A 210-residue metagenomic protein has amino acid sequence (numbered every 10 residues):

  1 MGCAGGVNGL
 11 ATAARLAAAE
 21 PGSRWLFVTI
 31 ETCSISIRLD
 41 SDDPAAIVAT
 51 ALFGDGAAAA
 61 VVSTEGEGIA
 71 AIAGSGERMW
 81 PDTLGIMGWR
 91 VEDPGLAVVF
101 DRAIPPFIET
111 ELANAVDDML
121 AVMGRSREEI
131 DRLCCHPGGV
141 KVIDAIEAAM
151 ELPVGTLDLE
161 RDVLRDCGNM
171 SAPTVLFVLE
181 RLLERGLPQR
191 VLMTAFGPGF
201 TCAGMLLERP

Functional and structural regions predicted by a protein language model:
M1-A18, E109, A113, R127 (+1 more regions): Claisen-condensing/thiolase-fold acyl-transfer catalytic domains that form or cleave C-C bonds in fatty acid
C3, T32-C33, G54-D55, G199: Conserved A3 ("GATE") glycine/threonine-rich loop of ANL adenylate-forming enzymes
G6, L10-A11, E31, A59-V61: Alpha-helical metal-binding/catalytic segments enriched in His/Glu/Asp
A19-W25, I47-V48, G56-A57, G66-I69 (+3 more regions): Short coil/turn connectors at secondary-structure junctions
R24-E31, V62, M193-G197: Short beta-strand segments
F27-V48, G74-D93, G139-A148, N169-F177: Active-site-adjacent elements of ketosynthase-type condensing enzymes
L39-T110, N114-D117, F196, E208-P210: Condensing-enzyme catalytic core mediating Claisen C-C bond formation in acyl metabolism
